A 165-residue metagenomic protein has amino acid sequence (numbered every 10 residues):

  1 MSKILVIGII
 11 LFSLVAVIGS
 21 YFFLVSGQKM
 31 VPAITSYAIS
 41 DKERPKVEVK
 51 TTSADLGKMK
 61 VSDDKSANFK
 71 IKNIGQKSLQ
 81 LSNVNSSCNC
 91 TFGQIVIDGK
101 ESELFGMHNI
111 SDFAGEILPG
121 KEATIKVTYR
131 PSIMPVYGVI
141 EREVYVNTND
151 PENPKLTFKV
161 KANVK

Functional and structural regions predicted by a protein language model:
S2-K165: Feature for long, exposed domains in two main contexts
